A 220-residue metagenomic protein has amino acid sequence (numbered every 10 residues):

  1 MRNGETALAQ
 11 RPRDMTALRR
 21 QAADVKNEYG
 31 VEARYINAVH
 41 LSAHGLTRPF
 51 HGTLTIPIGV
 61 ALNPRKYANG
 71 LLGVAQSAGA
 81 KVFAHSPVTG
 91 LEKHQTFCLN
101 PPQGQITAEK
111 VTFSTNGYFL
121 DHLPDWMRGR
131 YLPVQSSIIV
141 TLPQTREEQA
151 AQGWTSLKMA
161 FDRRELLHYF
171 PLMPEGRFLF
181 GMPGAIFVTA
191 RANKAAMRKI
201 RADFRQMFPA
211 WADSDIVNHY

Functional and structural regions predicted by a protein language model:
M1-R2, V88-G90, T96, G104-E147 (+1 more regions): Active-site substrate-recognition segment that forms the wall of the catalytic cavity or substrate channel
M1-V74: Rossmann-like flavin
N27-G30, L46, Q76-K81, K93 (+2 more regions): Generic secondary-structure signature for well-ordered alpha-helical cores
E32-R34, K81, D215: Conserved beta-strand segments of alpha/beta enzyme cores
I36-T47, K81-F97: A conserved short coil-to-beta-strand element within the FAD-binding core of flavoproteins
I56-Y67, F83, Q103, Y131 (+2 more regions): Short, contiguous, pocket-lining structural segments that sit at or immediately flank catalytic/ligand-binding sites
G73-K81, T107, E175: Secondary-structure boundary elements
